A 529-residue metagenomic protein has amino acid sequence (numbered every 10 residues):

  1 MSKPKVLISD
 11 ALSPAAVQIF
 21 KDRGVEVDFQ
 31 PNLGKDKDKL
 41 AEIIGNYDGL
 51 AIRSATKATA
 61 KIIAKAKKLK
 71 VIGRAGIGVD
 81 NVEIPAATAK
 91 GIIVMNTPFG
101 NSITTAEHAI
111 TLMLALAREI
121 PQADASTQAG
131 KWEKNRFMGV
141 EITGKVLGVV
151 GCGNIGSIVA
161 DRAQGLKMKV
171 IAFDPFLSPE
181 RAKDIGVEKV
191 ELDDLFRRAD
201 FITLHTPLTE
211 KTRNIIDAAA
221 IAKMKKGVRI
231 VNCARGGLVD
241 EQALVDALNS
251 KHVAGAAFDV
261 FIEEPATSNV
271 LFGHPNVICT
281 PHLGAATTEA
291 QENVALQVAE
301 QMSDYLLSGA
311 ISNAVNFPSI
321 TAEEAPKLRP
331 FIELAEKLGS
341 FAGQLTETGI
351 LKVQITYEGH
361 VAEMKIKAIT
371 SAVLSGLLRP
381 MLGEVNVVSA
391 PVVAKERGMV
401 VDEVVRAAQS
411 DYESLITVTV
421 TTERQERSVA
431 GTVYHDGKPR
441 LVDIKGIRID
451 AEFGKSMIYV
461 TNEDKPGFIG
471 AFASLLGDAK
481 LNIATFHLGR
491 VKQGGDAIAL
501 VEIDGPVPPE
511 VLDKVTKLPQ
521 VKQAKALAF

Functional and structural regions predicted by a protein language model:
M1-M95, D217, D240: An N-terminal-biased, well-structured beta-alpha scaffold segment characteristic of Rossmann-like dinucleotide-binding
F29-N32, R53, A75-G76, G91-I103 (+4 more regions): Short beta->alpha connector loops at strand-helix junctions that form conserved, small/polar/Pro-enriched
I44-G49, K67-L69, R197-I202, K225-V228: Short acidic/histidine-rich motifs immediately flanking catalytic phosphotransfer sites in two-component signaling
A55, I77, D200, T206-L208 (+3 more regions): Short glycine-/small-residue-rich Rossmann-like dinucleotide-binding loops
K90, P98-V146, V150, I158-D161 (+2 more regions): Phosphate-binding beta-alpha-beta segment of Rossmann-like dinucleotide-binding domains, i.e., the NAD(P)
K90, V94-M95, A218, G227-L345 (+2 more regions): Rossmann-like dinucleotide-binding domain for NAD(H)/NADP(H)
N135-K226: Rossmann-like dinucleotide/phosphate-binding beta-alpha-beta segment
S319-T321, P326-F529: A conserved regulatory-domain signal marking ACT and ACT-like small-molecule sensing domains and adjacent regulatory
